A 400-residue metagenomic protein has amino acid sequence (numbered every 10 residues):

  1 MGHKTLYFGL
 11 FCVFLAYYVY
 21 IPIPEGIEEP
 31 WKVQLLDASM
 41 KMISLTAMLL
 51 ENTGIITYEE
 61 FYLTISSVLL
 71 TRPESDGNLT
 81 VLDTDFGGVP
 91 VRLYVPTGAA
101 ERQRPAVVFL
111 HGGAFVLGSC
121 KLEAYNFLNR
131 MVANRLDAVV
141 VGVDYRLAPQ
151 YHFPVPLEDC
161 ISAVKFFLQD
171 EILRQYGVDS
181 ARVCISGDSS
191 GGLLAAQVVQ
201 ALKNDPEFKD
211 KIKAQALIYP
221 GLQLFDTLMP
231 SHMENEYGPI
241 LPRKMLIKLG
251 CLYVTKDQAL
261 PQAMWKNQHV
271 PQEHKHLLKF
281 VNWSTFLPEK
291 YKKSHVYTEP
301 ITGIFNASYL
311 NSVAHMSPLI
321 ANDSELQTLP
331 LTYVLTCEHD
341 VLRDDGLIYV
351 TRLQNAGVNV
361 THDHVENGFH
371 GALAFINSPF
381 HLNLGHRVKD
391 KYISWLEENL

Functional and structural regions predicted by a protein language model:
G2, L6-I56, L69-L400: Alpha/beta-hydrolase superfamily serine-hydrolase fold, recognizing
Y62-L63: Extended alpha-helical scaffolding regions
